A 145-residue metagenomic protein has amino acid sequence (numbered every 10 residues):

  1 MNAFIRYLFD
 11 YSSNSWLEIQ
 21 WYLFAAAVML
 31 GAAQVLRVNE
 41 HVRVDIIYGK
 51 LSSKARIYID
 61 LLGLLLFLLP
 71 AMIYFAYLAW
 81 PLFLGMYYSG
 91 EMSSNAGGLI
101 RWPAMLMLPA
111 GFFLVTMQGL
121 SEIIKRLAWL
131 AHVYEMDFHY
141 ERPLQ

Functional and structural regions predicted by a protein language model:
M1-Q145: Alpha-helical transmembrane segments and membrane-interface helix-loop junctions in multi-pass membrane proteins
